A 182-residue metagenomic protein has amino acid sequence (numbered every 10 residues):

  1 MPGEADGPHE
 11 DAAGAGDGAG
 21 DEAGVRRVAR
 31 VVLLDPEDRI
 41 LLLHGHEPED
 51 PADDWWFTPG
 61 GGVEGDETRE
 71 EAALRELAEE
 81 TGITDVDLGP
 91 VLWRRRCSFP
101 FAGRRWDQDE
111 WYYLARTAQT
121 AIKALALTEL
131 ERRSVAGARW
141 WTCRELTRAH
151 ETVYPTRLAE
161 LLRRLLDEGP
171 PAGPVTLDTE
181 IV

Functional and structural regions predicted by a protein language model:
P2, V91-L92: Local beta-strand/beta-hairpin segments that build beta-sheet-rich folds
P2-F57, E70: N-terminal strand-loop-strand
V25, G65, R69, Y154 (+1 more regions): Hydrophobic (often cysteine-bearing) scaffold residues that line and stabilize catalytic clefts of nucleotide/cofactor
V25, W56, W93, A138-W141: Tryptophan-centric aromatic hotspots in well-structured domains and transmembrane helices
E47-E49, W93-C97: Short active-site-proximal "capping" loops at secondary-structure junctions
F57, G62-V63: Adenylate-forming
V63-D87, R95-E151, E180-V182: Unchanged
Y154-V182: Charged phosphate-binding loop/patch that engages nucleotide di/tri-phosphates or the phosphate backbone of nucleic
